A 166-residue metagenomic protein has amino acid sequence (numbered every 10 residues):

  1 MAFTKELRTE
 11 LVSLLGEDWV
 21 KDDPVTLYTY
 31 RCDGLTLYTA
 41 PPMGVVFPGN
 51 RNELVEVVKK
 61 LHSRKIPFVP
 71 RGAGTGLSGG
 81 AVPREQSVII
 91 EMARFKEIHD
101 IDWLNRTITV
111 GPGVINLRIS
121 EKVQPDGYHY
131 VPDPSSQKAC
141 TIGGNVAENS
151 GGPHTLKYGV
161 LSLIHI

Functional and structural regions predicted by a protein language model:
M1-G34, S63-I66: N-terminal accessory segments
L11, L37-F68, Q86, M92-P134 (+2 more regions): N-terminal glycine-rich flavin-associated loop
D18-D23, Y130-S136: Flexible, glycine/charged-enriched surface loops at secondary-structure junctions
G34-L37, G79-R84: Short glycine-biased active-site loop of nucleotidyltransferases that positions the nucleotide triphosphate and helps
R71: Conserved PLP cofactor-binding pocket of PLP-dependent enzymes
A81, N145-V146: Conserved phosphate/anionic-ligand binding catalytic regions in large, soluble enzymes, centered on
A139-T141: Beta-rich nucleic-acid/ligand-interaction surfaces
